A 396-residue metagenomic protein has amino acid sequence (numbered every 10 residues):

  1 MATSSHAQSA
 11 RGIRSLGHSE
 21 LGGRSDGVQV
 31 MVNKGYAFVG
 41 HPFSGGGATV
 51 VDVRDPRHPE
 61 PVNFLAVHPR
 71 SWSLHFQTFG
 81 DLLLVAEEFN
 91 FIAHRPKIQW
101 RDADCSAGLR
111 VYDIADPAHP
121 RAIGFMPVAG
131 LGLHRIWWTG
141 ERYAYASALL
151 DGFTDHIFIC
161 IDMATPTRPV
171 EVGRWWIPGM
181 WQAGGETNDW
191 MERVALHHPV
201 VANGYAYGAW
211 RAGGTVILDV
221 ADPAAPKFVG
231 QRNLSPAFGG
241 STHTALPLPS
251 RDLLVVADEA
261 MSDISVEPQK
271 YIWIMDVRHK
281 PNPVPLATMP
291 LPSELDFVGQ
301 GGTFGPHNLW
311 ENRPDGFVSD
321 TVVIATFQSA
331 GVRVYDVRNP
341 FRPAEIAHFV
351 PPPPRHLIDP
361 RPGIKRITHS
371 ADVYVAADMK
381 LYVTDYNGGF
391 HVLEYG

Functional and structural regions predicted by a protein language model:
M1-G396: Feature marking well-ordered beta-strand scaffolds used for ligand recognition
